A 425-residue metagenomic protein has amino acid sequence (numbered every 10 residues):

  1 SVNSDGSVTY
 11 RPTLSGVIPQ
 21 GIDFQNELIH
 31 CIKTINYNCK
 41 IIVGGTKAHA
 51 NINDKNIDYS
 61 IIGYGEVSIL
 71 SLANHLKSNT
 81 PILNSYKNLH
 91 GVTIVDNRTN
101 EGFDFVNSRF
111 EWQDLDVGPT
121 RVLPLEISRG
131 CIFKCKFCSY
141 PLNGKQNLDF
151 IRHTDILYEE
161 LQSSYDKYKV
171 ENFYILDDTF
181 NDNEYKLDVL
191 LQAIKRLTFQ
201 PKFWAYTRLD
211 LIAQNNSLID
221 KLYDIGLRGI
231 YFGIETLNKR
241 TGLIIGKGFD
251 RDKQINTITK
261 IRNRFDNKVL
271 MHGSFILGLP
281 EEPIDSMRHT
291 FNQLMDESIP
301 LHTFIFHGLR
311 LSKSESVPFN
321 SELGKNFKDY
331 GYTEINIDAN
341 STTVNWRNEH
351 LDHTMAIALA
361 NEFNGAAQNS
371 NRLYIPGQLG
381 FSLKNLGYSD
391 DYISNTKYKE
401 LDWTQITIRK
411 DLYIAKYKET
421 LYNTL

Functional and structural regions predicted by a protein language model:
S1-E160, K167: Acidic, low-complexity intrinsically disordered segments
V2-V8, A48-N53, F133, Y185 (+4 more regions): Flexible glycine/acidic-rich beta-alpha junction loops that bind and position SAM and/or redox cofactors in anaerobic
S15-C31, L187-V189, D252-T257, M287-F291 (+1 more regions): Well-ordered, non-membrane alpha-helical segments in soluble/globular domains
L28-C39, K167-Y168, L197, I225 (+3 more regions): A structural motif corresponding to the C-terminal end of an alpha-helix and its immediate exit/capping segment
C31, N38, K77, E334-L425: Radical SAM enzyme core and accessory elements
K55-N56, S60-G63, D188-K195, E282-L301: Short, electropositive alpha-helical surface patch
I61, Y174, Y231, T303-I305: Conserved beta-strand positions in the central sheet of alpha/beta enzyme cores
F105-L270, L277, N292: Radical SAM [4Fe-4S] cluster-binding motif and immediate context
